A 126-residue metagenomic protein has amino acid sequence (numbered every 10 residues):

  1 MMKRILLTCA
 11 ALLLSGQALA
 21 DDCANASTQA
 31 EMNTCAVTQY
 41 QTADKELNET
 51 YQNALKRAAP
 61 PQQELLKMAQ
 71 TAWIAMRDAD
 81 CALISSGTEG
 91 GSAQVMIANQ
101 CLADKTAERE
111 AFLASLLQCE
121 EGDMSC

Functional and structural regions predicted by a protein language model:
M2-G16: Sec-dependent N-terminal signal peptides
A18-C126: N-terminal alpha-helical modules
